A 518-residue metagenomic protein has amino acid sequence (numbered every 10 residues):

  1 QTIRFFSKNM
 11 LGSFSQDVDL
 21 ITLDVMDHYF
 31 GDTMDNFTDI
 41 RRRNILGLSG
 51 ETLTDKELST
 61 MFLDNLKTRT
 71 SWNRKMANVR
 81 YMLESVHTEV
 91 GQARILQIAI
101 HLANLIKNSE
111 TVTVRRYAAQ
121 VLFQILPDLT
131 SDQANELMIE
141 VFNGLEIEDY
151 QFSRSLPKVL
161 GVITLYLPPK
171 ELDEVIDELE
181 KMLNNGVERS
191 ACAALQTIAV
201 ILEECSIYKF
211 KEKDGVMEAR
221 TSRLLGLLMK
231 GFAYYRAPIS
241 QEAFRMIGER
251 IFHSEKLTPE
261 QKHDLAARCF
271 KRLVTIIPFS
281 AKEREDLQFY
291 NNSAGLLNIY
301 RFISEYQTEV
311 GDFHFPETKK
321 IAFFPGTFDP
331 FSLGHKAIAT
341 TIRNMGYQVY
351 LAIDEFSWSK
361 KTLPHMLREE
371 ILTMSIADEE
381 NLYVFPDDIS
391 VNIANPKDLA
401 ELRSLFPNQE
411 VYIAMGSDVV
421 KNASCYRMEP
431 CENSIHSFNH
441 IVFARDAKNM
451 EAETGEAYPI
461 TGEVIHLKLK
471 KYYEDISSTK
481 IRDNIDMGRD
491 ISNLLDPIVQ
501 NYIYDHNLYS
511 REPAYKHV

Functional and structural regions predicted by a protein language model:
Q1-D35: A contiguous, basic/glycine-rich beta-loop/short-helix subdomain that forms a polymer-engagement track
I3, S7, R42-N44, K75-N78 (+5 more regions): Conserved hydrophobic register position within alpha-solenoid helical repeats
L48-T52, M82-E89, Q124-D132, V162-K170 (+3 more regions): Residue-level signature of the C-terminal ends
K56-E57, Q92-I100, S131-E140, P169-E178 (+2 more regions): Short sequence/structural elements of tandem HEAT/ARM alpha-solenoid repeats
S59-T70, I100-E110, I139-E146, D177-N184 (+1 more regions): HEAT/HEAT-like alpha-solenoid repeats
S71-M76, E110-R116, D149-R154, V187-C192 (+2 more regions): Alpha-helix N-cap/helix-start positions at coil->helix boundaries
A77-E84, I100, Q120-Q124, K158-V162 (+2 more regions): Residue-level signature of alpha-solenoid helical repeat scaffolds
P157, M182, L195, A199 (+1 more regions): Nucleotidyltransferase catalytic core that binds NTPs
